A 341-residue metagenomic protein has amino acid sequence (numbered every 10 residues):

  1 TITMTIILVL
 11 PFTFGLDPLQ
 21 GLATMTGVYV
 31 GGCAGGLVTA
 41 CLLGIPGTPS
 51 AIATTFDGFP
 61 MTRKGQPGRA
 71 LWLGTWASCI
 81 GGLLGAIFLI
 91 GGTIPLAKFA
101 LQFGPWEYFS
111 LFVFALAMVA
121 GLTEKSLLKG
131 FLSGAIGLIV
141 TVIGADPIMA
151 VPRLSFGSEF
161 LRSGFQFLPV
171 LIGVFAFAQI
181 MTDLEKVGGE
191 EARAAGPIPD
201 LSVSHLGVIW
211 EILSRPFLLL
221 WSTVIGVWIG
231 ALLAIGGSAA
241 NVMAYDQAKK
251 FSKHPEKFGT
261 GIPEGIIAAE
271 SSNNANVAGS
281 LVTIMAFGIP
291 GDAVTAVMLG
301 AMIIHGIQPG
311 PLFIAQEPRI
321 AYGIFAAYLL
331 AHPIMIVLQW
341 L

Functional and structural regions predicted by a protein language model:
T1-G21, I94, K98-L101, L154-I262: Helix-loop-helix hairpins and the membrane-proximal interhelical loops of multi-pass alpha-helical transport proteins
T1-L8, L37-V38, G47-I52, A231-M243 (+2 more regions): Transmembrane helix boundary and interhelical junction motifs in multipass membrane proteins
T1-T62: N-terminal cofactor/phosphate-binding cores enriched in small/glycine residues, especially glycine-rich loops such as
I7-P11, T39-L43, F56-T62, G226-G230 (+3 more regions): Generic transmembrane alpha-helix signature in multi-pass membrane proteins, especially transporters/channels
P11, A23, G27-T39, L73-G81 (+19 more regions): Alpha-helical transmembrane segments in multi-pass membrane proteins
P18-A23, P60-A77, K253-I267, A293-A296: Membrane-interface alpha-helices at helix entry/exit sites of multi-pass transporters
G44-A70, P95, G104, G259-I262 (+2 more regions): Flexible loop linkers connecting adjacent transmembrane helices in multi-pass alpha-helical membrane transporters
L71-G188, I304-L341: Membrane-embedded alpha-helical modules
